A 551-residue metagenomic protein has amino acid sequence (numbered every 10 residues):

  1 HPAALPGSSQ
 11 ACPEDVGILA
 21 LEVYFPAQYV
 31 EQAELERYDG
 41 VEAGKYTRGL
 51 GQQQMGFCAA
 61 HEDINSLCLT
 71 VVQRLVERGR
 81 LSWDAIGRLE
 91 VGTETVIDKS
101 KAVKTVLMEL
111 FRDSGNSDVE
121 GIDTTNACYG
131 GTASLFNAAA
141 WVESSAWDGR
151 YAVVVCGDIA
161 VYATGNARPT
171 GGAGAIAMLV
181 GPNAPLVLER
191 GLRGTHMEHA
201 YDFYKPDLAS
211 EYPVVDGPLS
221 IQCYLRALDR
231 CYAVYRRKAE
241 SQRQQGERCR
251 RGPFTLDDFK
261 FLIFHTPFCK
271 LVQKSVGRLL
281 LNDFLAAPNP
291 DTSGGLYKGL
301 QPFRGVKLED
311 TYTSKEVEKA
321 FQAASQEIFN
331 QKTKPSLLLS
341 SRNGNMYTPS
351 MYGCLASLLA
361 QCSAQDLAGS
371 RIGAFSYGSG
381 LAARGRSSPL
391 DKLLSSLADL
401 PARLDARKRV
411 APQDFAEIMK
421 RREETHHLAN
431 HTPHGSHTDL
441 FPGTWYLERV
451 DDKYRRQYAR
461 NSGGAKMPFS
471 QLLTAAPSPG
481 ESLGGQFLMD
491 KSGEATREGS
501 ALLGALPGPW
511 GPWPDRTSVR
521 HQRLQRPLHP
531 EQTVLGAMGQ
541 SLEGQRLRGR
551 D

Functional and structural regions predicted by a protein language model:
H1-H61, A167-R248, P288-Y297, L381 (+2 more regions): Condensing-enzyme catalytic core mediating Claisen C-C bond formation in acyl metabolism
Y24, G92-D98, T125-G130, V155-V161 (+2 more regions): Acidic, glycine-rich active-site loops and adjacent beta-strand->loop/helix elements that engage anionic groups
A43-S66, T95-Y151, N282-S350: Conserved catalytic cysteine-centered active-site region of acyl-thioester-dependent Claisen-condensing enzymes
V71-G87, C231-D258, G277-N282, L358-D366: Phosphate/pyrophosphate-binding loops at sites that engage ATP/ADP/AMP, CoA/4′-phosphopantetheine, polyphosphate
I221-R230, R237, S241, D257 (+2 more regions): A conserved active-site cap/scaffold subdomain adjacent to cofactor or substrate pockets
A356-L400: Catalytic phosphate/nucleotide-handling subdomain of diverse soluble enzymes
D490, D515, H521, H529-E531 (+1 more regions): Intrinsic-disorder-associated, low-complexity terminal segments enriched in Asp/Asn/His/Tyr and depleted of Lys/Arg
